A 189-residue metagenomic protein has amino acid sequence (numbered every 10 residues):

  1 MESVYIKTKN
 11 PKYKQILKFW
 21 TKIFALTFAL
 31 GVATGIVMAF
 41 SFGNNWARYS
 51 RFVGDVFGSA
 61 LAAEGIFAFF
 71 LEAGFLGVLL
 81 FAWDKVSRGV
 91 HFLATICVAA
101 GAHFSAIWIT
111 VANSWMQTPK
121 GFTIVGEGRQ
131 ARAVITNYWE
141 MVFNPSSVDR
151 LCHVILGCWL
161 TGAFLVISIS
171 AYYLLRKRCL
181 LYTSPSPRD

Functional and structural regions predicted by a protein language model:
M1, I16-T27, G54-F70, P145-W159: Membrane-entry segments of alpha-helical transmembrane domains in multi-pass membrane proteins
E2-V4, G157-L180: Juxtamembrane interface elements at the cytosolic ends of transmembrane helices in multi-pass membrane proteins
K9-I16, F40-S59, S114-C152: Membrane-interface interhelical loops and short amphipathic "cap" helices that link adjacent transmembrane segments
N10-Q15, D84-T95, A171-L181: Cytoplasmic juxtamembrane regions at transmembrane-helix boundaries
A25-A33, C97-M116, R188: Hydrophobic alpha-helical membrane-insertion segments
T27-T95, S114, R129: Membrane-interface helix-loop-helix modules in multi-pass inner-membrane proteins
F67-V78, V98-W108, A112, L160-I167: Membrane-embedded alpha-helical core segments of multi-pass
Y182-D189: Conserved small/polar residues in nucleotide/adenosyl-binding loops
